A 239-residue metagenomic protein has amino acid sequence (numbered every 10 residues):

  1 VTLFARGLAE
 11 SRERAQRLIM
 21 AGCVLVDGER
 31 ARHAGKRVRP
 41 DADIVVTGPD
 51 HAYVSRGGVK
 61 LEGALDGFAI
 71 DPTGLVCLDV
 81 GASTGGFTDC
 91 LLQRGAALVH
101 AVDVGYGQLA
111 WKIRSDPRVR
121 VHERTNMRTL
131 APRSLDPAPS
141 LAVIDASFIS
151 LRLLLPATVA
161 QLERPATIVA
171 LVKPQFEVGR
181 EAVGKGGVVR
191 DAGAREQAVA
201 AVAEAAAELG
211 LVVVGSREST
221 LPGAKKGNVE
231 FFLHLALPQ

Functional and structural regions predicted by a protein language model:
V1-A42: A basic, amphipathic helix-loop patch mediating RNA/tRNA/ribosome contacts
P72-S83, L91: Conserved class I S-adenosyl-L-methionine
S83-T88, G105: Residues at the N-terminus of the alpha-helix immediately C-terminal to the conserved SAM/SAH-binding loop
C90-L98: Conserved S-adenosyl-L-methionine
L98-L153: S-adenosyl-L-methionine
R152-V169: A short glycine-rich, Lys/Arg-flanked "PGG" loop and its adjoining helix->strand segment in the class I
P174-D191: Short, glycine-/aromatic-enriched active-site segment of Class I SAM-dependent methyltransferases
P222-Q239: Core SAM-dependent methyltransferase catalytic element
